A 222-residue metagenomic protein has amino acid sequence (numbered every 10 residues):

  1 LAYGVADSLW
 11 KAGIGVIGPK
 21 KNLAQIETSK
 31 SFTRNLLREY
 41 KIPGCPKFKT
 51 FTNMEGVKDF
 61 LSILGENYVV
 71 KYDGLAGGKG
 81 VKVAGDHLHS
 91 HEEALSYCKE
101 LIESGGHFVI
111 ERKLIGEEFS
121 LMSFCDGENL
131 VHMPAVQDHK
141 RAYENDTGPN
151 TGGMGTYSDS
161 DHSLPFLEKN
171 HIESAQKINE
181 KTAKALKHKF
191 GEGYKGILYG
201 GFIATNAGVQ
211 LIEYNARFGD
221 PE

Functional and structural regions predicted by a protein language model:
L1-S29, K41-T52: A short, GP-enriched loop/loop-strand-helix hinge that lies immediately N-terminal to, or at the N-terminal rim
A2-A6, V57, E118-F119: Short, well-ordered alpha-helical microsegments
V16-K20, K41-K49, E66-Y68, S104-H107 (+2 more regions): A short alpha-helix-loop-beta-strand transition element characteristic of N-terminal alpha/beta dinucleotide-binding
N22-E27, A76-G78, K140-A142: Short gly/pro/ser/thr-enriched loop/turn and capping motifs at secondary-structure boundaries
T33, L37-R38: Structural element of the ATP-grasp superfamily
G65, V81-P221: Internal nucleotide-binding/catalytic subdomain
